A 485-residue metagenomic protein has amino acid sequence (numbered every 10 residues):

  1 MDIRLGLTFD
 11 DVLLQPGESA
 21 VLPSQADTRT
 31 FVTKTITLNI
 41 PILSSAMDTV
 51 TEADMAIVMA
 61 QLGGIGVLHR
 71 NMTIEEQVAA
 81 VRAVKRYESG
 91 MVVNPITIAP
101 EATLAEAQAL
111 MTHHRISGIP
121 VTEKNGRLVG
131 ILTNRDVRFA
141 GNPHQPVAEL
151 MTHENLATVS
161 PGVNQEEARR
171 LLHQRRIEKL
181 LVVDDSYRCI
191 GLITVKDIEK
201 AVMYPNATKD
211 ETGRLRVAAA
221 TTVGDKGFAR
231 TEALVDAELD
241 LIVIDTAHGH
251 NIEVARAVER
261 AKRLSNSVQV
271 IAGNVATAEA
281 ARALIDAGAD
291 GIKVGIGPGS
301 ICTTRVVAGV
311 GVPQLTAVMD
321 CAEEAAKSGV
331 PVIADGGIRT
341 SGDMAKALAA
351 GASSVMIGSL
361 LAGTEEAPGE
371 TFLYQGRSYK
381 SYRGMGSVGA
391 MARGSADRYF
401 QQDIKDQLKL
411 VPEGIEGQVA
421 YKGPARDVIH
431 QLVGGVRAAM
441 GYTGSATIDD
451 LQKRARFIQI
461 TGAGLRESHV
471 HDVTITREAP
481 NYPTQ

Functional and structural regions predicted by a protein language model:
M1-A20, I98-A99, V159-S160, R170 (+4 more regions): Alpha/beta catalytic cores of nucleotide-metabolism and tRNA/nucleoside-modifying enzymes
L22-L38, S45-M47, E76-H114, V121-E123 (+5 more regions): Bateman/CBS regulatory modules and CBS-like beta-alpha motifs in cytosolic regions of diverse proteins
S24, T73-R82, A140-H144, R188-T208 (+5 more regions): Active-site-adjacent beta->alpha loops and helix N-cap segments on the catalytic face of soluble alpha/beta enzymes
T37-S44, G90-P95, E154, D210-A220 (+3 more regions): Short beta-strand/loop segments at the ligand-binding rim of alpha/beta enzyme cores
D54-I57, A229-A237, V270, A276-V294 (+2 more regions): Catalytic cores of alpha/beta
Q61-E76, L239-N251, D290-A308, I338-F372: Glycine-rich phosphate-binding active-site loops on the catalytic face of alpha/beta enzymes
V67-N71, T97-I98, G118-P120, T158-V159 (+6 more regions): Catalytic beta/alpha-barrel core
L68-T73, I116, P120, R127-P143 (+4 more regions): Short beta->alpha transition motifs characteristic of CBS
